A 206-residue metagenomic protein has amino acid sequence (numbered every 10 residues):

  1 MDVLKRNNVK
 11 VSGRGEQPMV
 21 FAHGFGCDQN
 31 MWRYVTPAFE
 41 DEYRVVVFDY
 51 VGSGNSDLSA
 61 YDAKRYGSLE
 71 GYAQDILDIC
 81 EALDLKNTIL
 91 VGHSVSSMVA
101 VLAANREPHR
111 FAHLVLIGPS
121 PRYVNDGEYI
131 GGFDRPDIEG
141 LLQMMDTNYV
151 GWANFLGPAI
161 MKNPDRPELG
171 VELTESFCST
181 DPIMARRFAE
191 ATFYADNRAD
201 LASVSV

Functional and structural regions predicted by a protein language model:
M1-A22, E40-R44, D57-G67, E81-K86 (+2 more regions): Alpha/beta-hydrolase fold catalytic core
G15-E16, G24-C27, S94: Active-site glycine-rich loops that stabilize anionic/oxyanionic intermediates across multiple enzyme folds
G24-T36: The serine-hydrolase catalytic nucleophile loop
C27-D28, S53-S56, R122: Active-site loop signature of alpha/beta-hydrolase-fold enzymes
M31-R33, S56-A63, N125-E128: Conserved catalytic-core motifs of eukaryotic protein kinase domains, centered on the activation segment
P37, V46-V95, R106: Active-site loop/oxyanion-hole signature of alpha/beta-hydrolase fold enzymes
V101-T147: Flexible "cap/lid" loop of the alpha/beta hydrolase fold
N125, Y129-F133, Q143-S203: Conserved alpha/beta-hydrolase catalytic His-Asp/Glu region
